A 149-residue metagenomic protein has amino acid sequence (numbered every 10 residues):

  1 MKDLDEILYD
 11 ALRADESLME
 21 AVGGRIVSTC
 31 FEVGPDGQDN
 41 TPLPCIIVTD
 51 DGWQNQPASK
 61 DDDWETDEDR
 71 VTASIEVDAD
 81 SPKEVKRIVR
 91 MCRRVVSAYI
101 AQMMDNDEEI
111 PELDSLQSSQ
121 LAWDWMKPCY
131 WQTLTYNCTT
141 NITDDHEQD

Functional and structural regions predicted by a protein language model:
M1-D62, E147-D149: Small/polar-rich, solvent-exposed N-terminal microdomains that initiate assembly or binding
D39-D67, P111-Y130: Short, charged, surface-exposed interaction patches
Q56, K83-V85, I142-H146: Residue-level signal for secondary-structure boundary sites
T66-K83, C129-N141: Oligomerization/assembly interface segments of phage tail-like spikes and tubes
D78-A98: Extracellular/virion structural assembly segments
R94-D149: Acidic-leaning, charged glycine-interspersed low-complexity segments
